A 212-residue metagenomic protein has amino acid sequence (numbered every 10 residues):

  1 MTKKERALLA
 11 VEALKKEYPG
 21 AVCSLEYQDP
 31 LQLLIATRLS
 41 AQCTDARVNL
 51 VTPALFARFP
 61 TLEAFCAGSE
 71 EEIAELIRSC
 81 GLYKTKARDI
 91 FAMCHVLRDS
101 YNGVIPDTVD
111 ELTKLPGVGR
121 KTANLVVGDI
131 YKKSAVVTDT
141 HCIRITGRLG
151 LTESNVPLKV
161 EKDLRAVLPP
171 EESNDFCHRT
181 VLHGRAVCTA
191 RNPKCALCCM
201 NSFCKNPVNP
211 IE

Functional and structural regions predicted by a protein language model:
T2-E212: Catalytic cores of DNA base-excision repair glycosylases
